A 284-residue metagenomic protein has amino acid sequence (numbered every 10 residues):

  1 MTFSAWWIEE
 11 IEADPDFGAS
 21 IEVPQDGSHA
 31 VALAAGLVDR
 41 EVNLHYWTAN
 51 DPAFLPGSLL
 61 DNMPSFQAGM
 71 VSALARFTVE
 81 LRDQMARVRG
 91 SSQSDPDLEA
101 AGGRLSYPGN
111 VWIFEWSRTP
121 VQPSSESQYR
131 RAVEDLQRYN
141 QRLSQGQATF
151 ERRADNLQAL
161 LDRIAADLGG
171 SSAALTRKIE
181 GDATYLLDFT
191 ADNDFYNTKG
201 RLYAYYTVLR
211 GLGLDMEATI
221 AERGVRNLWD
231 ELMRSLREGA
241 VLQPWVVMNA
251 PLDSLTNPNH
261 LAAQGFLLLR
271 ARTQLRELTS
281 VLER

Functional and structural regions predicted by a protein language model:
M1-F3: Hydrophobic membrane-insertion alpha-helices, especially the h-region of bacterial N-terminal signal peptides
E10-E12, D16, I21-E22, Y205-R284: A cross-kingdom marker for long, charged
D14-R118: N-terminal Sec/ER secretory leader and immediately downstream segment of secreted/extracellular precursors
P52-N62, E115-R118, T184-D192, W245-A263: A cross-kingdom feature marking solvent-exposed beta-strand/loop segments within repeated, beta-rich binding/scaffold
L60-V71, A75, S125-Y129, L157 (+2 more regions): Short, low-complexity cationic-aromatic patches
D97-S117, Y129-L136, L228-P251: Long, amphipathic, charge-rich alpha-helical segments that form helical bundles/coiled-coils
Y107-N156, P258-L282: Short, well-ordered, aromatic-rich surface patches in folded extracellular/luminal domains
Q122-M233, R237-A240: Extended amphipathic alpha-helical interaction segments
